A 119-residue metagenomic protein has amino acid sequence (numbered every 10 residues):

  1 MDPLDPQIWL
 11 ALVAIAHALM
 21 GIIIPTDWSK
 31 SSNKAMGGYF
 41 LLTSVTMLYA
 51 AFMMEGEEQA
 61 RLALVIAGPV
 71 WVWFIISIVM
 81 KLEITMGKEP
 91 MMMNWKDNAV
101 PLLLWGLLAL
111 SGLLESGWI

Functional and structural regions predicted by a protein language model:
M1-A16: Hydrophobic transmembrane alpha-helical segments in integral membrane proteins
P3, I23-M36, T43, I84-G87: Interfacial loop at the N-terminal end of multi-pass membrane proteins
L12-M20, S31-F52, G68-F74: Core segments of alpha-helical transmembrane spans in multipass integral membrane proteins
T26-S29, F52-G56: Short, hydrophobic transmembrane alpha-helix segments
S32-G38, M91-P101: Cytoplasmic-side transmembrane-helix entry/capping segments in multi-pass membrane proteins
F40-T46, A63-K81, L102-L108: Hydrophobic alpha-helical membrane segments
M54-A60, I75-D97: Membrane-helix boundary connector in multi-pass membrane proteins
L110-I119: Juxtamembrane boundary at the C-terminal end of a transmembrane helix
